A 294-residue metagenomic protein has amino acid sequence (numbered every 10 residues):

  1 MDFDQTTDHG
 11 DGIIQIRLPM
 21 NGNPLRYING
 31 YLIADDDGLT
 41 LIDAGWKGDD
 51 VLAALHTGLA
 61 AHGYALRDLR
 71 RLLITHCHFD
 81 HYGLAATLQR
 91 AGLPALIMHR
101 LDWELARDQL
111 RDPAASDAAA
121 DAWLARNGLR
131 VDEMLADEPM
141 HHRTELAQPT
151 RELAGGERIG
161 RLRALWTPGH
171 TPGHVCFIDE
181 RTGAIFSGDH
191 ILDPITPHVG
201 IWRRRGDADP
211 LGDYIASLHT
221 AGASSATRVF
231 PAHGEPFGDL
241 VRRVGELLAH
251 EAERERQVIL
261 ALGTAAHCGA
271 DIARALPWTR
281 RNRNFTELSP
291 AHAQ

Functional and structural regions predicted by a protein language model:
T6-H62, F177-H190: Conserved beta-strand hairpin/beta-sheet module of binuclear metal-dependent hydrolase folds, prominently
G12, I33, D43, H76 (+9 more regions): Divalent metal-coordination and catalytic microenvironments
Y27-I28, R107-R111, P197-V199, R242-R243: Short aromatic-enriched loop/helix-cap "lid" or pocket-rim segments at secondary-structure transitions that line
L39, W46-D49, D137-E145, R163-E255: Metallo-beta-lactamase
D50-L52, G58-G155, I159: Active-site HxH/HxHxD metal-binding segment of metal-dependent hydrolases
L55, Y214, L218, A293: Aromatic/hydrophobic pocket-lining residues that form the small-molecule binding cavity in soluble enzyme cores
Q257-Q294: C-terminal regulatory/interaction regions
